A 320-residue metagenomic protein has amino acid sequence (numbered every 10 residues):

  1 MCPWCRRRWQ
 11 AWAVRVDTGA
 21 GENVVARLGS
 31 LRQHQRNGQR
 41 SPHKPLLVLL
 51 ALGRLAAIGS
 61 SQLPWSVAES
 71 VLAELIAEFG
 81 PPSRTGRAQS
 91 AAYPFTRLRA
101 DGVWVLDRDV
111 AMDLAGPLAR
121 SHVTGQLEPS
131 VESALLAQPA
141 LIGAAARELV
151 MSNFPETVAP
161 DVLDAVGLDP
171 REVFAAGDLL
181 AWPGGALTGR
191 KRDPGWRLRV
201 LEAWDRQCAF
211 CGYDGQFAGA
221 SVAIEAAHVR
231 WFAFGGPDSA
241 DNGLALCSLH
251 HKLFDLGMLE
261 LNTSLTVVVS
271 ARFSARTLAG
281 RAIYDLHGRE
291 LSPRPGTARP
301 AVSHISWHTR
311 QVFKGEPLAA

Functional and structural regions predicted by a protein language model:
C2, C208-C211, C247: Short cysteine-rich clusters marking metal-coordination/redox-active sites
C2-A181, K191, S264-S270, R276-L278 (+3 more regions): Mixed-charge, low-complexity interaction segments
A13-V14, K191, Q216-A320: A detector for short metal-coordination/catalytic motifs
P42-L50, K191, G195, R199 (+4 more regions): Short, well-structured alpha-helical interface segments that form or flank functional binding sites
R54-A57, D214, L249: Active-site catalytic microenvironments for nucleophilic, acid-base chemistry
L149-V150, T157-Q216, V229-D241: Short, charged surface segments at domain edges that flank catalytic/cofactor-binding sites
